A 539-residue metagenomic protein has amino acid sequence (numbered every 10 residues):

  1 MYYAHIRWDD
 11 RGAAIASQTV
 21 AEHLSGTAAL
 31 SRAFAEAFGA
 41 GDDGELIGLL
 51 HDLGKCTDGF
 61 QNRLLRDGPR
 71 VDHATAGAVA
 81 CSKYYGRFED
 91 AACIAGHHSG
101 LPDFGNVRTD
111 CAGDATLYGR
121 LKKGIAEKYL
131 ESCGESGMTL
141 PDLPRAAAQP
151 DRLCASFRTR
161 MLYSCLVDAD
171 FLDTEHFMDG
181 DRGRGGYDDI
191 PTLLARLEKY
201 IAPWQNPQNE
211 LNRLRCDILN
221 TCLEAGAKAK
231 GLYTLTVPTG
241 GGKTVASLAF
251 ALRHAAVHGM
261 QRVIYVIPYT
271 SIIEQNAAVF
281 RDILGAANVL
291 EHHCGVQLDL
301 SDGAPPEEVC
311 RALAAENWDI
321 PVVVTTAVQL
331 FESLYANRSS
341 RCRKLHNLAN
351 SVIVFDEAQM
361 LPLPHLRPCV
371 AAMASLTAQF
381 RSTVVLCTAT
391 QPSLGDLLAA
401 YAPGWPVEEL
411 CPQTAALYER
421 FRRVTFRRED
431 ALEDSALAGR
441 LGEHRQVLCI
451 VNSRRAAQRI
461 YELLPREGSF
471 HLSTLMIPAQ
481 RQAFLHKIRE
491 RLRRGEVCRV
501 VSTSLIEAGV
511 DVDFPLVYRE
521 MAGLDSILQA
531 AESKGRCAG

Functional and structural regions predicted by a protein language model:
M1-K199: Accessory nucleic-acid engagement/destabilization modules that flank
I6-D10, E291-G303, N452-R455, S469-H486 (+1 more regions): Conserved helicase motor
L65-T75, S469-Q482, K487-R489, V497-G539: Conserved RecA-like helicase motor core of SF1/SF2 enzymes
A229-A251: Walker A/P-loop
M260-I283, H293-V296, S393: Conserved Walker A/P-loop ATP-binding site and its immediately adjacent core in helicase/helicase-like ATPase domains
R262-I273, R440-P465: Conserved strand-helix element at the start of the C-terminal RecA-like helicase core
G285-Y335: Inter-Walker segment of RecA-like/P-loop motor cores
A389-G442: Interdomain hinge/linker at the junction between the two RecA-like core domains of SF2 helicases
